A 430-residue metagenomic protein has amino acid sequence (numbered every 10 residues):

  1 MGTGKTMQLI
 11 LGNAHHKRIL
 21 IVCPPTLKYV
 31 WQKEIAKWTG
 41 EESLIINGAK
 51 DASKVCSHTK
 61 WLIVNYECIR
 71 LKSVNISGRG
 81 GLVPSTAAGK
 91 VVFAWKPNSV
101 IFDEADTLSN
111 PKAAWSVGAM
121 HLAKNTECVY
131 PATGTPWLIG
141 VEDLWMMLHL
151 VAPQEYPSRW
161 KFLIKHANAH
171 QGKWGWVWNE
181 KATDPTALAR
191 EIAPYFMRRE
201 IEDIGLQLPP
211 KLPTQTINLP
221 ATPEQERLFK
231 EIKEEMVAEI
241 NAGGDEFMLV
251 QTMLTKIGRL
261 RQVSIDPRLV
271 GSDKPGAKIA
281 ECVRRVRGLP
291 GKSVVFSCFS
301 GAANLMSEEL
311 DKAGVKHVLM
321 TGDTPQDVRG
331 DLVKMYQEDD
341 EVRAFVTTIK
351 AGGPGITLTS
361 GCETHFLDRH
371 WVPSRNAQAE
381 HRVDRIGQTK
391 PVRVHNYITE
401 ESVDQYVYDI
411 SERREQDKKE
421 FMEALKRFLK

Functional and structural regions predicted by a protein language model:
M1-T3, Q8-K17, L206-K233, N241-I356 (+1 more regions): Conserved Helicase C-terminal RecA-like lobe
H16-K37, L138-D143, C298-S300: Conserved Walker A/P-loop ATP-binding site and its immediately adjacent core in helicase/helicase-like ATPase domains
R18, S57-H58, S99, S116-D203 (+1 more regions): Conserved P-loop NTPase motor "coupling/switch" region that bridges the ATPase
L27-A49, P153-E155: Conserved helix-turn-beta segment of the N-terminal RecA-like "Helicase ATP-binding" lobe in SF1/SF2 helicases
I45-A52, N65-L71, S109-K112, F299-G301 (+3 more regions): Conserved helicase motor
K50-W61, E67-K96: Conserved helix/coil segment N-terminal to the catalytic DExD/H
R70-S73, I139-V141, A303-S307, R329-G330 (+2 more regions): SF2 helicase motor core recognition
W371-K430: A conserved SF2-helicase RecA2
